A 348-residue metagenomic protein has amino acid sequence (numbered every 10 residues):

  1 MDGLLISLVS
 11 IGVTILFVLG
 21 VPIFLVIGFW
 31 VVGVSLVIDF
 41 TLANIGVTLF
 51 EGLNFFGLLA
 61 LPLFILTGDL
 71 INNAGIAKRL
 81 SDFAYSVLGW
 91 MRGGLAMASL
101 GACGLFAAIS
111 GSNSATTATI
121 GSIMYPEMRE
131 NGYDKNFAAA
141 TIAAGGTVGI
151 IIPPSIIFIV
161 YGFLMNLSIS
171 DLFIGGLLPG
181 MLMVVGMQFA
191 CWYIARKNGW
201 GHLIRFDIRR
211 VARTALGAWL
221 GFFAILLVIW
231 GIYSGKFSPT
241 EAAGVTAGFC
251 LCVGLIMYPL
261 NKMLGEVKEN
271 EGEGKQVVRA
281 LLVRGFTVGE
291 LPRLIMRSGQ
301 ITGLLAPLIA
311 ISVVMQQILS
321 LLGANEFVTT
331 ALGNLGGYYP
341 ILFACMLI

Functional and structural regions predicted by a protein language model:
M1-I348: Alpha-helical transmembrane segments of multi-pass membrane transport proteins
